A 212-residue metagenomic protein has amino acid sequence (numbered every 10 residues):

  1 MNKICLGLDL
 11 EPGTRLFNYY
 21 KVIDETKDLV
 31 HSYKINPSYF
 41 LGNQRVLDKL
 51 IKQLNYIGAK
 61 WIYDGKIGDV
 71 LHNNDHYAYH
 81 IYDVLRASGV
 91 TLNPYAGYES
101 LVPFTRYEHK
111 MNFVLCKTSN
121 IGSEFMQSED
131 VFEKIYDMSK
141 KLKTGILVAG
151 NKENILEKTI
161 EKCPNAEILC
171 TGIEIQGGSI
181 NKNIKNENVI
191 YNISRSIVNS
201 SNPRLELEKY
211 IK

Functional and structural regions predicted by a protein language model:
M1-I62, E129-V131, M138, N202-K212: Conserved N-terminal beta1-alpha1 strand-loop-helix module at the mouth
K3-G7, H31-K34, K60-I62, S88-T91 (+4 more regions): Structural preference for beta-strand elements that scaffold enzyme active sites
G7-G13, N36-F40, K66-V70, N93-Y95 (+4 more regions): Active-site beta-loop-alpha junctions enriched in small/polar residues
L10-E11, D69-A149: Conserved anion-binding
R15, Y39-L54, D69-H76, P94-H109 (+2 more regions): Active-site-adjacent beta->alpha loops and helix N-cap segments on the catalytic face of soluble alpha/beta enzymes
I57, L85, E108, C163-P164 (+1 more regions): Short, structured coil segments at secondary-structure junctions
I67, Y98, M126-Q127, I197-I211: Non-catalytic structural scaffold of enzyme domains
I146, G150-I197: A C-terminal functional module that forms or caps the active site or interfaces directly with catalytic machinery
